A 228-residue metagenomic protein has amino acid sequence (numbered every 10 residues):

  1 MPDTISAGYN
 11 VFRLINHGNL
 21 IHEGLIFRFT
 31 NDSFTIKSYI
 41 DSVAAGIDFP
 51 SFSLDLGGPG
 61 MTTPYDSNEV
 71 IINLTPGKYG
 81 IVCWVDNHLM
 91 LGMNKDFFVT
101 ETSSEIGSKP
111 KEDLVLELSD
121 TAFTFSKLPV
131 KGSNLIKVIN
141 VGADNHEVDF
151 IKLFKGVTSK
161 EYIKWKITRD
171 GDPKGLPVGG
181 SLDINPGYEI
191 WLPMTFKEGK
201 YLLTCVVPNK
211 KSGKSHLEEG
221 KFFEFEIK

Functional and structural regions predicted by a protein language model:
P2-A7, R13-G24, S51-A122, K127-K131 (+2 more regions): Extracellular/periplasmic metallocenter environments
N16-A45, S133-N134, N140-R169: Contiguous segments within soluble domain cores/interaction surfaces
A45-D55, T168-L176: Short beta-strand and strand-turn-strand segments in soluble, beta-rich domains
F150, T158-E189, K197: Intrinsically disordered, low-complexity segments enriched in Gly and acidic/Ser/Thr residues that form flexible
